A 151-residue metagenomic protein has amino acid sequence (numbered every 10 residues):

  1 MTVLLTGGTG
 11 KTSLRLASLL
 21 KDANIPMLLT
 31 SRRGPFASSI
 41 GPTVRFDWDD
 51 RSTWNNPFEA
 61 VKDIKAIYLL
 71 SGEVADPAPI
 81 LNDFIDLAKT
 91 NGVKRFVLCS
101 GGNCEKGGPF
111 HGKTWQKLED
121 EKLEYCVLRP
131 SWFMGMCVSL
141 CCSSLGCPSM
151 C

Functional and structural regions predicted by a protein language model:
M1-A37, S52, V74-A75, N91-K94 (+1 more regions): Oxidoreductase cofactor-interface core, primarily capturing Rossmann-like NAD(P)-dependent enzymes
G41-K65: Conserved Rossmann-fold cofactor-binding substructure of NAD(P)-dependent oxidoreductases
P57-K62, F84-G92: Acidic (Asp/Glu)-rich catalytic clusters
I64-D76: Rossmann-like NAD(P)-binding element
K65, K94-R95: Short acidic/polar active-site loop segments enriched in Thr and Asp
I80-F84, T114: A general structural detector for well-ordered alpha-helical segments in enzyme core domains, enriched
